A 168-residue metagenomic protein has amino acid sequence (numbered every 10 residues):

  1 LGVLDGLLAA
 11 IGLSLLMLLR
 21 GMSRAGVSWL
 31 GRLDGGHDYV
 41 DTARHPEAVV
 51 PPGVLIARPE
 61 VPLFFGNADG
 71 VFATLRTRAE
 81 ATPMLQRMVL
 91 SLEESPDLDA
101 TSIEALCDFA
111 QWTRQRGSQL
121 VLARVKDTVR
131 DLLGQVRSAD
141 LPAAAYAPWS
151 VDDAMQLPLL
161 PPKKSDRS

Functional and structural regions predicted by a protein language model:
L1-V136, D140: The feature marks cytosolic C-terminal regulatory regions of anion transporters and related permeases
L141-M155: Short acidic-hydrophobic, aromatic-tinged amphipathic segments that line or gate anion-handling sites
M155-S168: Intrinsically disordered or compositionally simple regulatory linkers and C-terminal tails in signal-transduction
